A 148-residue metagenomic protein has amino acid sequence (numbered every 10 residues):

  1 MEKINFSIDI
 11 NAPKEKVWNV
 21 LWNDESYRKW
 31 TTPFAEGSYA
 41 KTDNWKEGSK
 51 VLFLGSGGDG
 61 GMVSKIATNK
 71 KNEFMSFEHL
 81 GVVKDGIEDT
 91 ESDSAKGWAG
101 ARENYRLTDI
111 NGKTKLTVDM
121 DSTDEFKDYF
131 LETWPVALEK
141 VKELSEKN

Functional and structural regions predicted by a protein language model:
M1-S38: Hydrophobic ligand-binding cavity/cleft-lining segments
K3-P13, L52-K71, D128, E132: Generic detector of contiguous secondary-structure segments
I10-E15, A67-M75, R106-K115, E143-N148: A short, structured loop/turn motif at beta-sheet edges
V17-L21, Y27, V51, I66 (+4 more regions): Hydrophobic pocket/interface hotspot
E36-S49: A solvent-exposed, acidic/Ser-Thr-rich amphipathic alpha-helical stretch
K41-T42, S56-N111: Hydrophobic-ligand binding "helix-grip"
L80-K84, D119-E125: Short, solvent-exposed aromatic-acidic interface loops
K96-A99, D121-N148: A conserved amphipathic terminal alpha-helix motif
